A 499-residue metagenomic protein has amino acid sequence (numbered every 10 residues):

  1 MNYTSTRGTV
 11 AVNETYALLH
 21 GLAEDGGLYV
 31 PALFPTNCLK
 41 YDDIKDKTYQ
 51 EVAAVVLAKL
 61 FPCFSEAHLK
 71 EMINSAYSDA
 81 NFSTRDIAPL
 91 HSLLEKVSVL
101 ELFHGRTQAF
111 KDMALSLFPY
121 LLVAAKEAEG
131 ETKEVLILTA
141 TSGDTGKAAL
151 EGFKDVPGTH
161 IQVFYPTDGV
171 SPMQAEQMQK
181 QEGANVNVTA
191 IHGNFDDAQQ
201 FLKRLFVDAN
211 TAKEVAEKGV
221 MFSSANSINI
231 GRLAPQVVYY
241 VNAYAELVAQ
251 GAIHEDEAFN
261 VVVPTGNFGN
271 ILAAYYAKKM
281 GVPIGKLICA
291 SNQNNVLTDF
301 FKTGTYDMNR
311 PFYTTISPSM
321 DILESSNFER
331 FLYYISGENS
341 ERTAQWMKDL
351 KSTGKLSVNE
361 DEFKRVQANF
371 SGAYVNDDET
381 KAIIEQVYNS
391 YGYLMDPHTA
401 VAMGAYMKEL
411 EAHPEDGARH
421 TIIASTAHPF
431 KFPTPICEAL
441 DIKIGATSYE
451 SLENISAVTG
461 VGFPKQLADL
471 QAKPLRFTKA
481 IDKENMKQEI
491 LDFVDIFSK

Functional and structural regions predicted by a protein language model:
M1-K499: PLP-dependent amino-acid enzyme catalytic core
